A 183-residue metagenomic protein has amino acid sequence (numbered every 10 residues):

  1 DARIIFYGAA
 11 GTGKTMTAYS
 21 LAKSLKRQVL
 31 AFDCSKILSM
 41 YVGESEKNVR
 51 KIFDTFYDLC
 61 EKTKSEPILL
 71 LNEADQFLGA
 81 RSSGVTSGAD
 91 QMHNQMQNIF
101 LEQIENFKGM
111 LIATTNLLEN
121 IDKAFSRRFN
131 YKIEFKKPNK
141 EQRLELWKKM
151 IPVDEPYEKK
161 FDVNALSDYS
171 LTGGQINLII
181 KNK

Functional and structural regions predicted by a protein language model:
D1-A165: Walker A/P-loop NTP-binding motif of AAA+ ATPase domains
D168-K183: The conserved phosphate-sensing helix
